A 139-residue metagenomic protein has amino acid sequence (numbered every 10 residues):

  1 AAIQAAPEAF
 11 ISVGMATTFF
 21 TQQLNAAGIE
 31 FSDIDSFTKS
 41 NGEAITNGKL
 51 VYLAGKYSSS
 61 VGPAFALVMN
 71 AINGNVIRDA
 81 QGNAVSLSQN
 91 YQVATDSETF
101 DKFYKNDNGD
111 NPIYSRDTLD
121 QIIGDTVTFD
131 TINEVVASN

Functional and structural regions predicted by a protein language model:
A1, F37-A44, K56-N75: Hydrophobic alpha-helical segments within soluble ligand-binding/sensing domains
A2, L24, N41, T99-D107: Generic hydrophobic, helix-prone segments enriched in Leu/Val/Ile
I3, A27, N47-G48, N75-A80: Alpha-helix termini
Q4-A9: Short acidic/histidine-rich motifs immediately flanking catalytic phosphotransfer sites in two-component signaling
F10-K49, L53: Venus flytrap/periplasmic-binding-protein-like
A16-F20, N41, V61-A64, T99-F100 (+2 more regions): Stable alpha-helical elements in mature extracytoplasmic
L67-N139: Hinge/cleft segment of the Venus flytrap/periplasmic-binding protein
